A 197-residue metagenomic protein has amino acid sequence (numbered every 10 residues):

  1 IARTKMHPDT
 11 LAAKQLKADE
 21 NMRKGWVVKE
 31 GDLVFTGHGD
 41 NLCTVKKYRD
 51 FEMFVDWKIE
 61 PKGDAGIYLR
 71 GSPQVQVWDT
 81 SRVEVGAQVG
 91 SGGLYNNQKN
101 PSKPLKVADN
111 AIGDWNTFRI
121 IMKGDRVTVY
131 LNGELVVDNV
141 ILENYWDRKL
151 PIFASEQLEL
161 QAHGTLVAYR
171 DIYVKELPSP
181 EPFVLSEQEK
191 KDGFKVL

Functional and structural regions predicted by a protein language model:
I1-L197: Carbohydrate-interacting regions of secretory-pathway proteins
